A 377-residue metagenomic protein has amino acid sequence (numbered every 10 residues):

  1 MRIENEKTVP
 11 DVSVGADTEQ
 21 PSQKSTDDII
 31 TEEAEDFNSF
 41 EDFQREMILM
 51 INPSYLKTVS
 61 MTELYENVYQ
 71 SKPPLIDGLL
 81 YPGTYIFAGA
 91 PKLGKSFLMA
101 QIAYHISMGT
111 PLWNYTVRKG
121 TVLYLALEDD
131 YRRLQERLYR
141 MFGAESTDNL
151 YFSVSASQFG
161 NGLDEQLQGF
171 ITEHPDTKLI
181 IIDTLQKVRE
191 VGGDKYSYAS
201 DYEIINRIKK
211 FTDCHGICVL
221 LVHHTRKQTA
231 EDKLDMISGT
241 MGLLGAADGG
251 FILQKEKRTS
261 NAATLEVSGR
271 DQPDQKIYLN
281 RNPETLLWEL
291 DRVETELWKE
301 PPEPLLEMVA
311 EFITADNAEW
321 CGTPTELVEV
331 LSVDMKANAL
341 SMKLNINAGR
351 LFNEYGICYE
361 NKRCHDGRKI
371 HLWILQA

Functional and structural regions predicted by a protein language model:
M1-P53: Short, small/acidic-rich helices and loops at N termini and domain boundaries of DNA replication/processing enzymes
P53-S54, Q70-S71, L75-I76, L93 (+5 more regions): Conserved inter-motif catalytic segment of the P-loop NTP-binding fold
Y81-Y85, G120: Pre-Walker A (Motif I) flank of P-loop NTPase domains
I86-A88, K92, S96-F97, L125 (+2 more regions): Phosphate-binding/switch region of NTP-binding enzymes
L98, I102: Hydrophobic positions on the alpha1 helix immediately C-terminal to the Walker A/P-loop
H105-K119: Post-Walker A helix-loop "phosphate-sensing" segment adjacent to the P-loop in P-loop NTPases
H174, F211-H215, Y355: Helix C-cap/helix->beta junction micro-motif
Y278-A377: DNA transaction DNA-binding modules
